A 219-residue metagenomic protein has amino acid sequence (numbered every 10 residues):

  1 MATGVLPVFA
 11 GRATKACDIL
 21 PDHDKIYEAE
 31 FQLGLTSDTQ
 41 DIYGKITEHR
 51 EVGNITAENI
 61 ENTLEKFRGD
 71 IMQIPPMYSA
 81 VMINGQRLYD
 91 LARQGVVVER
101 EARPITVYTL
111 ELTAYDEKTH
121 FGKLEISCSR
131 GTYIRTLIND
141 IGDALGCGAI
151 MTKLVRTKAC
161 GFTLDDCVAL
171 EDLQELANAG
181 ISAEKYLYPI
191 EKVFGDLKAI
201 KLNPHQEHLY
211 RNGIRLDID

Functional and structural regions predicted by a protein language model:
M1-P21, D90: Glycine/acidic-rich beta-strand-loop module
T3-V5, H23, E58-T63, F121 (+2 more regions): Accessory RNA 3′-end/elbow-binding domains used by RNA modification enzymes
P7, V97-G131, R135-G146: The conserved catalytic core of RNA pseudouridine synthases
V8, A29, G85, L137 (+1 more regions): Residue-level signal for inorganic ion chemistry
A13, I19-M72: Acidic, low-complexity central loop/insert segments
D18-L33, V98-L112: Structural signature of FAD isoalloxazine-binding scaffolds in flavoprotein oxidoreductases
S37, G69, R100-E101, Y115-K118 (+1 more regions): Short, conserved beta-turn/loop elements at beta-strand boundaries and strand-helix junctions
Y78-S79, I83-Y108: Extended alpha-helical targeting/anchoring segments, especially N-terminal organellar/secretory targeting helices
